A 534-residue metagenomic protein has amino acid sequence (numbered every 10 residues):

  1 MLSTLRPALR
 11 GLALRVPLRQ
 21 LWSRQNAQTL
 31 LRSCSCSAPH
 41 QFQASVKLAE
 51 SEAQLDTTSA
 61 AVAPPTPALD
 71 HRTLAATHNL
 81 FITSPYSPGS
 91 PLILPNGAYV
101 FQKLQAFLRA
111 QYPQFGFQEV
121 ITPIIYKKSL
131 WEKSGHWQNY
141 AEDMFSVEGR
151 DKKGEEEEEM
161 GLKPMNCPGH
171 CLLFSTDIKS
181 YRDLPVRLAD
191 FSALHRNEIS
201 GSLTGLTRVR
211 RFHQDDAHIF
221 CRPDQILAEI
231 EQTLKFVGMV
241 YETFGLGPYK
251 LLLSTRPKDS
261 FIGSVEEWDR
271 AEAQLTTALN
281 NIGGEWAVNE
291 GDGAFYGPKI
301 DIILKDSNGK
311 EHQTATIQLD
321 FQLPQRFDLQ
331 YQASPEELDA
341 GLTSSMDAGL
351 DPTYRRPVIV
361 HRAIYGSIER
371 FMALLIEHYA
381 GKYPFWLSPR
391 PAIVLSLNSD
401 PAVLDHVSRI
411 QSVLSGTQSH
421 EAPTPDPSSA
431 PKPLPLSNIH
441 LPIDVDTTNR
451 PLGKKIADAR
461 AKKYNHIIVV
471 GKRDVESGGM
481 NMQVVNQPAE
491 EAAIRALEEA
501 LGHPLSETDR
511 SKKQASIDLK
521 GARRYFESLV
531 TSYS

Functional and structural regions predicted by a protein language model:
L2-S534: NTP/phosphate- and nucleic-acid-binding module
